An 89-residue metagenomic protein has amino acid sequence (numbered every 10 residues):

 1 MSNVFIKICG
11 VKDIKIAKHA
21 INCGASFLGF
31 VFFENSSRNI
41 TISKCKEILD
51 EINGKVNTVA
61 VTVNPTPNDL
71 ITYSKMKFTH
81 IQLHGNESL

Functional and structural regions predicted by a protein language model:
M1-L89: Conserved N-terminal beta1-alpha1 strand-loop-helix module at the mouth
